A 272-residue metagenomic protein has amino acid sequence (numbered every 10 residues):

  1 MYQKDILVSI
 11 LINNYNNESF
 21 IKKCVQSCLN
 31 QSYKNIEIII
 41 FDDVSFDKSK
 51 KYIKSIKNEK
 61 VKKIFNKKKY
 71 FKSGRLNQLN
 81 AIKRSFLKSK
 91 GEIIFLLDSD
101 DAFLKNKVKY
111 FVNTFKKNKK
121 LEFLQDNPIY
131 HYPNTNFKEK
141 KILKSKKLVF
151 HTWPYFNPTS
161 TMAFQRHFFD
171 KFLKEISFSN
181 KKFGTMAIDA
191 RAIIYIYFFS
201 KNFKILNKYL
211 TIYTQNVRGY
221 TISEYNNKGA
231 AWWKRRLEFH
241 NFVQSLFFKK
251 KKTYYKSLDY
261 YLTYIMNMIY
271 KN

Functional and structural regions predicted by a protein language model:
M1-S27: N-proximal low-complexity "stem/linker" segments adjacent to membrane-targeting elements
Q26-N35: Short, acidic, metal-binding catalytic loop of nucleotide-sugar glycosyltransferases
D42-K51, K68, D98: A conserved acidic beta->alpha catalytic loop
K48, D101-T114: Acidic donor-binding/catalytic loop of UDP-sugar-dependent glycosyltransferases, especially processive GT2
N66-F86, V108-K174, H240-Q244: Flexible acidic/His/Gly-enriched loops in nucleotide-sugar-dependent glycosyltransferase catalytic domains
I94: Short aromatic/hydrophobic "clamp" motif used to bind/position activated sugar donors
L97, F103-K107, Y130, F164 (+2 more regions): Hydrophobic/aromatic residue at the end of a short beta strand that borders the catalytic acidic motif
K147-N227: Conserved nucleotide-sugar donor-binding catalytic segment
